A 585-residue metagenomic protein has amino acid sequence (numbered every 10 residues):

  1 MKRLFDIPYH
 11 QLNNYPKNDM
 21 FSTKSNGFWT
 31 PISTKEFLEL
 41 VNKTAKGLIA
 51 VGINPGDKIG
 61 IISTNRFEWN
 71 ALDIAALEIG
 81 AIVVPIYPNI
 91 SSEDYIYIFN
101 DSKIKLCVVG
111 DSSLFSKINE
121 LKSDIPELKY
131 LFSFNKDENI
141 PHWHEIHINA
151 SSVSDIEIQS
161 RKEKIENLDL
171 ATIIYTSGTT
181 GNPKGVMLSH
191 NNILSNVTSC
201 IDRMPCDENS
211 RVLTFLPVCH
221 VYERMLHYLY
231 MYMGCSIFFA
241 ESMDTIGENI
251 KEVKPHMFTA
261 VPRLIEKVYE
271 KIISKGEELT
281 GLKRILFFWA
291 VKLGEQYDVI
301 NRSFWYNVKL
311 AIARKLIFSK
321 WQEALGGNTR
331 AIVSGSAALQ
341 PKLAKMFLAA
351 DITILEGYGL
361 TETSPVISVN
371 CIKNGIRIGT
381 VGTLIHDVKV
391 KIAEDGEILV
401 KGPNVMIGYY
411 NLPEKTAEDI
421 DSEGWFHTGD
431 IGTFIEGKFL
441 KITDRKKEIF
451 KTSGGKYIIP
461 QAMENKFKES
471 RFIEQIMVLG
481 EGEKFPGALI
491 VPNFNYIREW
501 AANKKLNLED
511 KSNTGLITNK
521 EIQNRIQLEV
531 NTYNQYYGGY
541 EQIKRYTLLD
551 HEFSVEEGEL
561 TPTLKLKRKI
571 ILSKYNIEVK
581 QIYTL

Functional and structural regions predicted by a protein language model:
P16-D19, S133, S151-Y175, N182 (+1 more regions): Conserved pre-ATP/AMP-binding loop-to-beta segment of ANL
F21-I74, S91-I96, H147-S151, H190-N191: Conserved AMP-binding/adenylate-forming core of the ANL superfamily
P31-T34, A171-V197: Conserved AMP-binding A3 loop
I74, E78-I148, R525: Structural core segment of the AMP-binding/adenylate-forming
S113-N167, I272-K320: ANL superfamily adenylate-forming
L194-R211, V218-F318, N328: Conserved AMP-binding/adenylation subdomain of ANL enzymes
L384-T452, E469: Conserved ATP-binding/catalytic segment of the ANL
F450, Q475-L479, W500, Q523 (+1 more regions): Conserved C-terminal "lid"/linker of ANL adenylate-forming enzymes
